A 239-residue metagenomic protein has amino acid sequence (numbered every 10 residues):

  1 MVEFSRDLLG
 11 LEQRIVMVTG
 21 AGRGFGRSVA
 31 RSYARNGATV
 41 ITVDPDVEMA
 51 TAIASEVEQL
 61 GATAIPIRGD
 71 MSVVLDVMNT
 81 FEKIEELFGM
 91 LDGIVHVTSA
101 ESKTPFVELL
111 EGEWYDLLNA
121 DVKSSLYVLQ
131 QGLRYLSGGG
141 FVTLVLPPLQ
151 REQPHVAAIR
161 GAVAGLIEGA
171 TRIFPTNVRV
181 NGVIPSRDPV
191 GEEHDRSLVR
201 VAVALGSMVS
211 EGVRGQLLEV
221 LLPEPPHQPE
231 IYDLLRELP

Functional and structural regions predicted by a protein language model:
G22-R23: Conserved glycine-rich cofactor-binding loop
A38-A52: Conserved glycine-rich Rossmann-like NAD(P)H-binding loop of the short-chain dehydrogenase/reductase
A54, E58, I65-R68, V73-G89: Conserved amphipathic alpha-helix within the SDR
V97-K103: Conserved NAD(P)H cofactor-binding loop of Rossmann-fold oxidoreductase domains
P105-F106, E113-L118: Substrate-binding pocket helix/loop in short-chain dehydrogenase/reductase
L126, F141-R172, I184-G191: Catalytic loop of short-chain dehydrogenase/reductase
G182-P239: C-terminal helical subdomain
